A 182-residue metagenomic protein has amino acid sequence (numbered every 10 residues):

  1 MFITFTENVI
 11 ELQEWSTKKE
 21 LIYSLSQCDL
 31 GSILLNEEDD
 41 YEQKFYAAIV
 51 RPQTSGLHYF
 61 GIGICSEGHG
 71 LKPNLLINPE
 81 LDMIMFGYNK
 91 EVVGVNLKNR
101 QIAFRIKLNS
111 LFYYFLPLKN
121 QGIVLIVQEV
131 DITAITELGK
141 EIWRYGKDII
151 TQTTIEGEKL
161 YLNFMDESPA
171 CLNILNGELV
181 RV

Functional and structural regions predicted by a protein language model:
F2, T154-V182: Acidic, small-residue rich beta-repeat scaffolds with periodic aromatic anchors
E7-V9, Q13-E37, G61-L81, K107-Q121 (+1 more regions): Repeated scaffold domains used in trafficking and secretory/extracellular systems, primarily beta-propellers
K44-S55, T133, L160: Short polybasic amphipathic segments
A47-I49, V92-G94, D131-A134, P169: Hydrophobic beta-strand positions in blades of beta-propellers and related beta-sheet-rich domains
L57-E67, Q101-K107, G139-G146, E178-R181: A short beta-strand motif characteristic of beta-propeller blades
L75-I106: Extracellular-facing segments of soluble proteins and assemblies that are Gly/Ser/Thr-biased and enriched in aromatics
E80-L81, Y88-K90, K119-N120, Q128-V130 (+4 more regions): Short loop/turn segments that connect beta-strands within the blades of beta-propeller domains, predominantly WD40
N96-N99, I135-E137, N173-N176: Structural recognition of the beta-propeller blade-terminating site
